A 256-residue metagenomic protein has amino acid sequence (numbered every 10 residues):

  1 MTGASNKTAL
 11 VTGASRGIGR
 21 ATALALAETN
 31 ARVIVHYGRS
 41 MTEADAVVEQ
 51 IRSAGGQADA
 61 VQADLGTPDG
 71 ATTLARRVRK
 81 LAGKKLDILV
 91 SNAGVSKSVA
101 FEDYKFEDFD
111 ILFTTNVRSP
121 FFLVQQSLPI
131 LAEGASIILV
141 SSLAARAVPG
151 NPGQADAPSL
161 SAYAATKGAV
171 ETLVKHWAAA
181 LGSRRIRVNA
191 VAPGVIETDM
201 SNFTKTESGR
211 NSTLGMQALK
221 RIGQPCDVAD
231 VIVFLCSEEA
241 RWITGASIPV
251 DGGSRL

Functional and structural regions predicted by a protein language model:
S15-R16: Conserved glycine-rich cofactor-binding loop
R76-K80, T115-A135, A144-A145, A178-A179 (+2 more regions): Amphipathic alpha-helical dimer-interface segment in Rossmann-like NAD(P)H-dependent oxidoreductases
V95, E102-F121, I138, Y163 (+2 more regions): Catalytic Tyr-X3-Lys loop
A100-F101, K105-D110, N151, S159 (+1 more regions): Substrate-binding pocket helix/loop in short-chain dehydrogenase/reductase
V124, T166, V174: Active-site helix of classical SDR
A147, V233, T244-L256: Short C-terminal tail/terminal secondary-structure segment of NAD(P)H-dependent dehydrogenase/reductase domains
G182, R187, I243-G245: Short, small/polar-rich loop/turn modules that mediate ligand/substrate recognition or access, typified
Q217-V228: A conserved structural motif in NAD(P)-dependent oxidoreductases
